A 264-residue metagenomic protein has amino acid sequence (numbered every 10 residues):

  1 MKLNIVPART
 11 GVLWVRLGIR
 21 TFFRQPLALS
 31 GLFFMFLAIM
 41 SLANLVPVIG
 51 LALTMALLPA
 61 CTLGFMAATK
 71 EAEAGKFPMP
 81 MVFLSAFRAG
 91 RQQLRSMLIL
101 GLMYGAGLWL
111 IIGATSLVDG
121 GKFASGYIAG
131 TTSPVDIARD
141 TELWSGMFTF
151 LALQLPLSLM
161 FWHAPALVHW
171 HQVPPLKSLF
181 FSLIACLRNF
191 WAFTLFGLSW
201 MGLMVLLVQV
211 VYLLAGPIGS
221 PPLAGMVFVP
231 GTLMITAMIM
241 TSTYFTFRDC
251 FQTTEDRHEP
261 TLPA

Functional and structural regions predicted by a protein language model:
M1-A264: Hydrophobic alpha-helical membrane segments
